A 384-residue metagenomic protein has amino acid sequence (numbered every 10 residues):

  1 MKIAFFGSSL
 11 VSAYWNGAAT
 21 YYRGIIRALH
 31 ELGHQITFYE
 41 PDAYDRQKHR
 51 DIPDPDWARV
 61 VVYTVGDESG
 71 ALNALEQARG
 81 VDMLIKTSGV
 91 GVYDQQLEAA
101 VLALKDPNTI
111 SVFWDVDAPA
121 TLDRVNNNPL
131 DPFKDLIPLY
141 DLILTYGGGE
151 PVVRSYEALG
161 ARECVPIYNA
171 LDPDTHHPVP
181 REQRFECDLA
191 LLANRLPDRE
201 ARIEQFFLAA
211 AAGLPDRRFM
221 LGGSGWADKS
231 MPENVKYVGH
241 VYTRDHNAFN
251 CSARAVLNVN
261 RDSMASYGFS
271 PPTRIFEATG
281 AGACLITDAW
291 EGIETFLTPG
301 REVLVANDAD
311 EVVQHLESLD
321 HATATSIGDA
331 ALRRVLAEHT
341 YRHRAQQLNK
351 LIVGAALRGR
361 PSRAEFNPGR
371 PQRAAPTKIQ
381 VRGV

Functional and structural regions predicted by a protein language model:
M1-W15: Nucleotide-activated donor-dependent transferases that construct or modify glycoconjugates
G7-S9, A19-R27, L32, T37-G160 (+1 more regions): Extended catalytic core of nucleotide-activated donor transferases of GT-like folds
G7-V11, Y21-G24, T37-R46, R50-W57 (+2 more regions): Catalytic binding pocket for nucleotide-activated donors in carbohydrate/polymer assembly enzymes
I167-A170: Carbohydrate-associated surface elements
D172-A255, A265: Conserved catalytic-core segment of nucleotide-activated headgroup transferases in glycan assembly
Y341-A356, R363, V381-V384: C-terminal alpha-helical cap of glycosyltransferases
G359-R360, R370-A375: Short, low-complexity intrinsically disordered segments enriched in A/P/G/S/L with frequent Arg, especially at protein
